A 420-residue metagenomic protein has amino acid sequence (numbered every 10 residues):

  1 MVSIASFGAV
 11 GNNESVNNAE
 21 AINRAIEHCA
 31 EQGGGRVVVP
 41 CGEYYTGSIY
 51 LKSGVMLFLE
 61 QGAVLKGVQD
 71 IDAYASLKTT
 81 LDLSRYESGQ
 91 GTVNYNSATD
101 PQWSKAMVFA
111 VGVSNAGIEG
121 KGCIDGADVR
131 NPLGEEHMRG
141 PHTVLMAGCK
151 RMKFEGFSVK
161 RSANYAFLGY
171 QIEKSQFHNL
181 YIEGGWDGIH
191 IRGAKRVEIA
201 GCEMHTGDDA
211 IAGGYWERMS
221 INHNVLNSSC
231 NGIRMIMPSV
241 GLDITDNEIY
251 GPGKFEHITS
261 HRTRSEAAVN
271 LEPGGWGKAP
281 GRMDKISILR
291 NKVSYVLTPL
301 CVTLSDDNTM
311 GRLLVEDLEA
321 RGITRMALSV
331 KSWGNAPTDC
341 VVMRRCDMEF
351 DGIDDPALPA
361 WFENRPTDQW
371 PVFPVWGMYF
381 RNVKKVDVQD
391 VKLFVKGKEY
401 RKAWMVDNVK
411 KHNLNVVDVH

Functional and structural regions predicted by a protein language model:
M1-H420: Extracellular/periplasmic carbohydrate-active domains that bind, remodel, or depolymerize complex polysaccharides
